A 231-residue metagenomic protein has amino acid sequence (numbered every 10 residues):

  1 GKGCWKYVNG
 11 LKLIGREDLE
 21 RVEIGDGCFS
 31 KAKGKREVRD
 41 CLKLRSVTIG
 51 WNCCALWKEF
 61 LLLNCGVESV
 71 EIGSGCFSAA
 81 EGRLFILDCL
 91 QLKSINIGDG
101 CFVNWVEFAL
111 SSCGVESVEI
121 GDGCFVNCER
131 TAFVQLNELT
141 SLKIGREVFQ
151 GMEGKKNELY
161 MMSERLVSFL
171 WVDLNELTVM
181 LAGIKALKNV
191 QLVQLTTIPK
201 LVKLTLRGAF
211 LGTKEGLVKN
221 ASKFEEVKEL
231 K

Functional and structural regions predicted by a protein language model:
G3, G123, R146-V148, M162-L166 (+2 more regions): Long, polar low-complexity repeats
C4, C28, C53, C76 (+5 more regions): Small-residue (G/S/T/A) turn/hinge positions that recur once per unit in extracellular repeat modules
W5-V8, L19, A32-K33, L44 (+15 more regions): Conserved hydrophobic position(s) of the canonical leucine-rich repeat
D18-G25, L44-G50, V67-G73, L92-I97 (+5 more regions): Leucine-rich repeat
I86, A132, G154-K155, L159-M161 (+2 more regions): Extracellular beta-rich repeat passengers
K143-G154: Short regulatory "switch" loops immediately downstream of catalytic or recognition motifs within protein catalytic
